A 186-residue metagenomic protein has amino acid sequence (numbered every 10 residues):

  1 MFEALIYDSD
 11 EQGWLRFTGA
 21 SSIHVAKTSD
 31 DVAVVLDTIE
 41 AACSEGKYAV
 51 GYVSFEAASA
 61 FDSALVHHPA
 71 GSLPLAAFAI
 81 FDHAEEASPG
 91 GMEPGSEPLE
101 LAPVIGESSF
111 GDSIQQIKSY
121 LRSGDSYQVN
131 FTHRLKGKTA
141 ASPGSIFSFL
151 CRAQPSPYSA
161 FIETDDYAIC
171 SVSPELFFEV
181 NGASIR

Functional and structural regions predicted by a protein language model:
M1-R186: Extended alpha-helical targeting/anchoring segments, especially N-terminal organellar/secretory targeting helices
